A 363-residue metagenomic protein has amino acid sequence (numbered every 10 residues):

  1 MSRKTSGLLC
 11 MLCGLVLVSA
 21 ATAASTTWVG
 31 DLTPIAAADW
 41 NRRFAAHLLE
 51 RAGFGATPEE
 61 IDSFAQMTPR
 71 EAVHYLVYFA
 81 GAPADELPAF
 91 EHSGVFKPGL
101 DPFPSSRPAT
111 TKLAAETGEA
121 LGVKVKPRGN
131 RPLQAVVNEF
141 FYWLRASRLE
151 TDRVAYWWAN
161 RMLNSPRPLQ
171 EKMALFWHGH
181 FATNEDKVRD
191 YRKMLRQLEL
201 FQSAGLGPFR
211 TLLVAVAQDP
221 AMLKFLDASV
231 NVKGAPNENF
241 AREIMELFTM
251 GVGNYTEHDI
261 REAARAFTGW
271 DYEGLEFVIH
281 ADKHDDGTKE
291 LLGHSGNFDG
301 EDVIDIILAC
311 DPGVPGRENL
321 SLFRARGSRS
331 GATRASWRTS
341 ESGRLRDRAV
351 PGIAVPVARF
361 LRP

Functional and structural regions predicted by a protein language model:
M1-C10: Bacterial N-terminal signal peptides that target proteins for export
L9-S19: Bacterial N-terminal signal peptides
A20-S25: Boundary at the C-terminal end of the N-terminal hydrophobic targeting segment
T27-G30, V125-G129, L133-F140, S147 (+2 more regions): Active-site substrate-binding loop specific to GH73 endo-beta-N-acetylglucosaminidase modules in bacterial autolysins
G30-I61: Mature N-terminal segment immediately following signal peptide/propeptide cleavage in secreted/periplasmic
A45, I61, P69-A72, I260 (+2 more regions): Hydrophobic/aromatic residues in well-formed alpha-helices
G53, T57, G81, F181 (+5 more regions): Short alpha-helix boundary/capping elements
A56-A204: N-terminal accessory alpha/beta regions
